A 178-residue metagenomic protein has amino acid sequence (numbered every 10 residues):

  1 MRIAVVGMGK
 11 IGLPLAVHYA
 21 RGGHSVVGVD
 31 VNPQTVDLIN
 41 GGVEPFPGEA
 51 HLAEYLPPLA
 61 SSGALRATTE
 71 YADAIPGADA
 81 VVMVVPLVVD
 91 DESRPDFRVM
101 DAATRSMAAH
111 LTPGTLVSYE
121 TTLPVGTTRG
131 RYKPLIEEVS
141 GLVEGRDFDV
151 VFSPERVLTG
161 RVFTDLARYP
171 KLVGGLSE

Functional and structural regions predicted by a protein language model:
M1-E44: NAD(P)+-binding Rossmann beta1-loop-alpha1 motif at the extreme N-terminus of oxidoreductases
S25, V31-D79, L87-R94, L135-L142: Conserved N-terminal Rossmann-fold NAD(P) cofactor-binding segment
D73-A74, H110, D165: Structural alpha-helical scaffold elements that stabilize or flank donor/cofactor-binding regions in carbohydrate
G77, M83-V85, E120, G175: Short, well-ordered coil/turn residues at beta-beta hairpins and beta-strand->alpha-helix junctions within
G77-A78, G114, Y169: Local beta-strand N-terminus motif with an aromatic residue
V89-R156: Rossmann-like NAD(P)(H) cofactor-binding subdomain of soluble oxidoreductases
T122-P124, K133-L135, L158-E178: Short beta-strand and adjoining strand-loop segment in the mid-core of the Rossmann-like NAD(P)-dependent dehydrogenase
